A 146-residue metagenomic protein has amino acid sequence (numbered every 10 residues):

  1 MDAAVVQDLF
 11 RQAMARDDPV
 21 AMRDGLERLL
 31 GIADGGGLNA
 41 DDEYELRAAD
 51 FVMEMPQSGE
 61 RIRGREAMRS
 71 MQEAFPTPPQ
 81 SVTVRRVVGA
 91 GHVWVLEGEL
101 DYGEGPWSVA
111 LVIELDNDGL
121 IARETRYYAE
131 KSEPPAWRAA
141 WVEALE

Functional and structural regions predicted by a protein language model:
M1-A15, S70-E146: A beta-strand edge to alpha-helix "cap/lid" segment located at domain peripheries
M1-E45, W141-E146: Short, low-complexity N-terminal intrinsically disordered segments enriched in polar/charged residues
M22, L26-R28, R61, V112 (+1 more regions): Generic alpha-helical hydrophobic packing signal
D24, N39-H92, E133: A solvent-exposed, acidic/Ser-Thr-rich amphipathic alpha-helical stretch
R28-I32, A40, A48, G98 (+2 more regions): Generic detector of low-complexity/intrinsically disordered segments and short hydrophobic N-terminal stretches
